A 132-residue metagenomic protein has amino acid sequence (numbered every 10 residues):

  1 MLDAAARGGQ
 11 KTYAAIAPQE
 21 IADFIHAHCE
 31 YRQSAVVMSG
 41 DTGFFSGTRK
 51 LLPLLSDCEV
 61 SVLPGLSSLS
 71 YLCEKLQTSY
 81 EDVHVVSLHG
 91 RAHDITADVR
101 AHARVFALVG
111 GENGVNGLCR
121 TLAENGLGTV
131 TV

Functional and structural regions predicted by a protein language model:
M1-L63, S70, G90-H93: Class I S-adenosyl-L-methionine
L52, S70-V132: Beta-strand/loop-alpha-helix module characteristic of Rossmann-like adenine-cofactor folds
